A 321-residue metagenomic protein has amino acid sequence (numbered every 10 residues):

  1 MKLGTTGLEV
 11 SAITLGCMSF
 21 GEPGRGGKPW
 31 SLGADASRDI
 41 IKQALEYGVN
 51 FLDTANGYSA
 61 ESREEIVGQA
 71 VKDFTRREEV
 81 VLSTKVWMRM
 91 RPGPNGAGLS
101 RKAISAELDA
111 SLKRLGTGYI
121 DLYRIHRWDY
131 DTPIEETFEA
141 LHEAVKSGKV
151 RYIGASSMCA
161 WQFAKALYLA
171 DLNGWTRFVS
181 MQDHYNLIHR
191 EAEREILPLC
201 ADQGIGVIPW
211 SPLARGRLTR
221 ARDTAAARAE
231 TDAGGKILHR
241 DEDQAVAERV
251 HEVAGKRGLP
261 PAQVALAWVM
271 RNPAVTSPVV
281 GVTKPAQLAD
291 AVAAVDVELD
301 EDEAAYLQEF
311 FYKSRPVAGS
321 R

Functional and structural regions predicted by a protein language model:
M1-V80, K146, A214: N-terminal binding-site loop/beta-alpha segment at the start of enzyme catalytic domains that lines or forms
V10-T14, N50-F51, E79-K85, Y119-L122 (+4 more regions): Structural preference for beta-strand elements that scaffold enzyme active sites
G21-D35, M90-K102, H126, D131: Active-site mouth loops of central-metabolism enzymes
W30-A44, L99-L115, F163-Y168: Short, acidic/polar
A70-E79, K113-G116, V145, L167-N173: Acidic (Asp/Glu)-rich catalytic clusters
F74-L99: Structural motif corresponding to the early beta-alpha repeats
K113-T132: Active-site groove signature of glycoside hydrolases
D129-S314, A318: Beta/alpha (TIM)-barrel catalytic core signal, keyed to glycine-rich beta->alpha loops juxtaposed to Asp/Glu that bind
